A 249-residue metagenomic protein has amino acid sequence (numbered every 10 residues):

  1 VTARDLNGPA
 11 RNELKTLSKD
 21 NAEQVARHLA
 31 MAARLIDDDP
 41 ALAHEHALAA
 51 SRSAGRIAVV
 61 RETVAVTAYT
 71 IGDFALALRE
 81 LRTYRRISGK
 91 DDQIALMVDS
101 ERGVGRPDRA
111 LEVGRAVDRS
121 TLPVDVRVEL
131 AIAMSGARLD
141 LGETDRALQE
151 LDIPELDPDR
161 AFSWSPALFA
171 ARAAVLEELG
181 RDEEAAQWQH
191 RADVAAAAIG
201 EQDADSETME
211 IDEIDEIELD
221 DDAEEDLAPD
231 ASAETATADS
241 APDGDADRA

Functional and structural regions predicted by a protein language model:
L14-D20, L48-G55, R82-G89, A116-V124 (+2 more regions): Solenoid-like repeat scaffolds
T16-E45, A49-R52, T63: Alpha-helical segment of the N-proximal tetratricopeptide repeat
N21-R27, A43, A54-R61, S88-L96 (+2 more regions): Generic helix N-cap/helix-start motif at coil->alpha-helix transitions
M31, T63-V64, M97, M134 (+1 more regions): Structural register within alpha-helical repeat arrays
I36-D38, I71, V104, L141 (+1 more regions): Structural motif corresponding to the intra-repeat A-B loop/turn of tetratricopeptide repeats
I87-K90, R119-S120, T144-D157, F169-A170 (+1 more regions): TPR/TPR-like (Sel1-like) alpha-helical repeat modules
E177-T235: Intrinsically disordered, low-complexity mixed-charge segments
